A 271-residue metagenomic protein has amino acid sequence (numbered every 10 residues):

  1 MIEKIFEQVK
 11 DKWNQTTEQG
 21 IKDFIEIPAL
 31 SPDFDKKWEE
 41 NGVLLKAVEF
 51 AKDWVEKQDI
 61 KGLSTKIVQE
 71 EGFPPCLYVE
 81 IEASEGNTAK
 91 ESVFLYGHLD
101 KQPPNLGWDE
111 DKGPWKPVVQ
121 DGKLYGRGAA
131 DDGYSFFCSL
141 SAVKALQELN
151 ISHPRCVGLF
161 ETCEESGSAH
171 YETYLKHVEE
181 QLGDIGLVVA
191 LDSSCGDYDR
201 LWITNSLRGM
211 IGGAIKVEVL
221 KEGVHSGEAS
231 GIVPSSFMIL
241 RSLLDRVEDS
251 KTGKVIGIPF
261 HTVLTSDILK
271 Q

Functional and structural regions predicted by a protein language model:
M1-G107: N-terminal helical capping/dimerization or prosegment-like subdomains of hydrolases acting on amide or phosphate bonds
K22, K52, F137-K144, E172 (+1 more regions): Predominant activation on well-ordered alpha-helical scaffold segments within soluble catalytic domains
E26, E56, I60, E148 (+3 more regions): Generic secondary-structure signature for well-ordered alpha-helical cores
A89-F160: Active-site metal-coordination/substrate-binding segment of hydrolases, especially metallo-dependent peptidases
L124-G126, K221-G227: Short small-residue beta-strand/loop micro-motif enriched in glycine and branched aliphatics
A130-S206: Acidic/histidine-rich catalytic neighborhood of metal-dependent amide-processing enzymes
G183, G196, N205, S226-Q271: Acidic-enriched catalytic cores of C-N bond-cleaving enzymes acting on peptides and small amides
W202-E218: Flexible glycine/proline-rich, aromatic-decorated loop/lid segments
